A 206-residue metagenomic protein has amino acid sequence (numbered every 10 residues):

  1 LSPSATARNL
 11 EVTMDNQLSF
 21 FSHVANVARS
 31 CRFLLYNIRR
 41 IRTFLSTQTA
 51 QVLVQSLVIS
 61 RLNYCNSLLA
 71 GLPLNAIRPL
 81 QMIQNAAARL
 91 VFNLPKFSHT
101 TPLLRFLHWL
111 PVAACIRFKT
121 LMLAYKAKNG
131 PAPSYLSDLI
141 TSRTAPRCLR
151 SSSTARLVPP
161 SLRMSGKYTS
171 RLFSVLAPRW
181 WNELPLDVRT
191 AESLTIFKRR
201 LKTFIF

Functional and structural regions predicted by a protein language model:
L1-F206: Hydrophobic/basic alpha-helical segments
